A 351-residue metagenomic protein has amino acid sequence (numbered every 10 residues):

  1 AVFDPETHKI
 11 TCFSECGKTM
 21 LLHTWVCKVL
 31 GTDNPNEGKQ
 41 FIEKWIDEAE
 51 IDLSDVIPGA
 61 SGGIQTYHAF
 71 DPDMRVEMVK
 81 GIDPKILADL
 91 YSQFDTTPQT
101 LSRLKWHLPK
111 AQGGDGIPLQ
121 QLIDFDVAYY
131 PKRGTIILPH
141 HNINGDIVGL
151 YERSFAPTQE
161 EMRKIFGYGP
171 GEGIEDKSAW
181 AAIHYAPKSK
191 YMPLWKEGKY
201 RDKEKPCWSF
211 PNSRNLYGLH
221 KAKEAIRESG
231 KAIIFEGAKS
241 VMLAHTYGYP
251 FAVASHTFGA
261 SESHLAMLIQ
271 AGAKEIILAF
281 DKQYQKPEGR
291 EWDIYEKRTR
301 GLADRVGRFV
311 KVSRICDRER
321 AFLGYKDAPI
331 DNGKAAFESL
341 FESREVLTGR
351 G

Functional and structural regions predicted by a protein language model:
A1-G31, V127-T135, N142: N-terminal single-stranded DNA-binding subdomain of primase/primase-helicase replication proteins
T11, C27-T32, R153-R163, Y168 (+2 more regions): Short regulatory "switch" loops immediately downstream of catalytic or recognition motifs within protein catalytic
T11-E15, T19-L22, E160, S229-A232 (+1 more regions): TOPRIM fold recognition
C12, V26, A111-Q112, L138 (+4 more regions): Terminal peptide-recognition signature
T19-M20, P118-P131, G149-E152, K286: Glycine-centered structural positions embedded in regular secondary structure
D33-N144, K223-E228, G351: TOPRIM metal-binding catalytic domain and adjacent DNA-binding surface shared by DnaG-type primases
Y130-G272: Phosphate-handling DNA/RNA-contact segment within nucleic-acid enzymes
